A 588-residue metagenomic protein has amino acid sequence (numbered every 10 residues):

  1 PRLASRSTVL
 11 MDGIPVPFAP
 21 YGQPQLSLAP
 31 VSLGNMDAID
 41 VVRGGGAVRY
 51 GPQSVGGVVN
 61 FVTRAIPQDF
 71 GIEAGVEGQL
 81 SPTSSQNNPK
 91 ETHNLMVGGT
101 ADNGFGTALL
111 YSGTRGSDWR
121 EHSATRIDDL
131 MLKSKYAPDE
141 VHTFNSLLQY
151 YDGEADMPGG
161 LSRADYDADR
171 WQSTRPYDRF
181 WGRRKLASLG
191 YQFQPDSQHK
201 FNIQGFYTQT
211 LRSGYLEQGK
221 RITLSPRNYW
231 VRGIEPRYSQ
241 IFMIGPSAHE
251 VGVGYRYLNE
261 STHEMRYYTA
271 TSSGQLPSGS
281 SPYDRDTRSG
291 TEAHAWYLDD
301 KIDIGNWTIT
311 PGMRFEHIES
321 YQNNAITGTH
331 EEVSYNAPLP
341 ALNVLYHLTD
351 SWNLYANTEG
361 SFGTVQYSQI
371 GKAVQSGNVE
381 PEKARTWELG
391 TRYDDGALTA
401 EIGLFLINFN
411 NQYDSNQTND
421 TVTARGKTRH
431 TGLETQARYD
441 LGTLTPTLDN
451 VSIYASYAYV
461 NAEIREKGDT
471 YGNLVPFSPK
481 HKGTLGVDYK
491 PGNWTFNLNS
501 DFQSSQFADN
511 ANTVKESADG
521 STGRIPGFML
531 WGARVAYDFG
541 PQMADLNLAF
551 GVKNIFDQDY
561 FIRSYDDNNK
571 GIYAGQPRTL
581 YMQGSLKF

Functional and structural regions predicted by a protein language model:
I14-R43: Short acidic/polar hinge/loop motifs at secondary-structure boundaries that mediate gating or recognition
V76, N94-L95, G190-Q194, K200-L216 (+9 more regions): Membrane-embedded beta-barrel scaffold of Gram-negative outer-membrane proteins
S85-R115, W119-M157, R179-D196, G245 (+1 more regions): Transmembrane beta-barrel wall of Gram-negative outer-membrane proteins
G98-T100, A137, V251, W296-L298 (+7 more regions): Conserved C-terminal beta-signal and adjacent last beta-strands/turns of outer-membrane beta-barrel proteins
A137-Y151, W181-A325, E401: Face-selective signature of the C-terminal outer-membrane beta-barrel domain
D139, N145-Q149, M243-N259, T287-N408 (+3 more regions): Structural signature of Gram-negative outer-membrane beta-barrels, strongest in the C-terminal barrel of TonB-dependent
E154-D156, G160-A168, N259-L276, E319-Q322 (+6 more regions): Surface-exposed extracellular loop regions of Gram-negative outer-membrane beta-barrel proteins, predominantly
Y238, I244-A248, D303-I309, I318 (+5 more regions): Gram-negative outer-membrane beta-barrel transporters
